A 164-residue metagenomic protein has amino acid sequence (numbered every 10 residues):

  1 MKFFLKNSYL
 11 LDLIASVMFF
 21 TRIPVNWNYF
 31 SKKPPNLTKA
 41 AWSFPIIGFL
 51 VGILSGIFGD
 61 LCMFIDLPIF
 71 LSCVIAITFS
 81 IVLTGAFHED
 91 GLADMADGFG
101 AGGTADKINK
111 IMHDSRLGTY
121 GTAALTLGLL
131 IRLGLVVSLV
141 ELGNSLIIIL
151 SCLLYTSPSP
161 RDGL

Functional and structural regions predicted by a protein language model:
K2-F30: Membrane-proximal soluble regions of multi-pass membrane proteins
S8, F87, G103-D106: Residues at secondary-structure transition points
S16-F20, T78, M112: Short alpha-helical scaffolding segments that buttress acidic/His motifs in well-ordered protein cores
N28-T38: Membrane-interface amphipathic/re-entrant loop segments adjacent to transmembrane helices in multi-pass membrane
N36-I53, M95-S151: Multi-pass membrane catalytic core of lipid/isoprenoid biosynthesis enzymes
W42-A93, I147-C152: Membrane-embedded alpha-helical segments that form the functional core of polytopic membrane enzymes, especially those
Y155-L164: Single conserved hydrophobic/aromatic residue that forms the stacking wall/gate of nucleotide- or nucleobase-binding
